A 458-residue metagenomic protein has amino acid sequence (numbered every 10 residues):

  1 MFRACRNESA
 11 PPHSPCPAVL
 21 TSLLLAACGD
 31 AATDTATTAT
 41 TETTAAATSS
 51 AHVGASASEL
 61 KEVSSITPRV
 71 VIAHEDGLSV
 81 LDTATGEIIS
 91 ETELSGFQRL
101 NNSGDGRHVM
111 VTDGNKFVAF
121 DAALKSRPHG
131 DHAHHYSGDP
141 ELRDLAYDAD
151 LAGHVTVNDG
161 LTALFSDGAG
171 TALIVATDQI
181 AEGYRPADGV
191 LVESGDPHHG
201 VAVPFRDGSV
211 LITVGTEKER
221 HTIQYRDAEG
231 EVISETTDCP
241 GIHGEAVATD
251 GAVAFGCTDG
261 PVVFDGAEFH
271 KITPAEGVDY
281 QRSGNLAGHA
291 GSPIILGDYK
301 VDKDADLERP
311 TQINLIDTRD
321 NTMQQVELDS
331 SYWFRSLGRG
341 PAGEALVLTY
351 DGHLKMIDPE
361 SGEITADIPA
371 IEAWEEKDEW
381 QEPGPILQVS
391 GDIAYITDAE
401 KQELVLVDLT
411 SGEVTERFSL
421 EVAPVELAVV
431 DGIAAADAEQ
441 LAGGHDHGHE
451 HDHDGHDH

Functional and structural regions predicted by a protein language model:
L24-A27: C-terminal motif of bacterial Sec signal peptides marking the signal peptidase cleavage site
G29-S58: Short, low-complexity, disordered segments immediately C-terminal to signal peptides in bacterial exported proteins
S56-K61, S95-R107, R143-D159, V192-R206 (+5 more regions): Repeated scaffold domains used in trafficking and secretory/extracellular systems, primarily beta-propellers
E75-T171: Post-signal peptide N-terminal segment of secreted/secretory-pathway proteins
I89-S95, R127-D148, E182-H199, I233-D238 (+5 more regions): Beta-propeller fold detector
H134-G256: Long, acidic/polar, low-complexity amphipathic helices and coiled-coil-like
V214-R335: Acidic, serine/threonine- and glycine-rich low-complexity intrinsically disordered segments that serve as flexible
A399-D446: Blade-level signature of beta-propeller repeat domains, shared across WD40, Kelch, NHL, RCC1 and BNR/Asp-box propellers
